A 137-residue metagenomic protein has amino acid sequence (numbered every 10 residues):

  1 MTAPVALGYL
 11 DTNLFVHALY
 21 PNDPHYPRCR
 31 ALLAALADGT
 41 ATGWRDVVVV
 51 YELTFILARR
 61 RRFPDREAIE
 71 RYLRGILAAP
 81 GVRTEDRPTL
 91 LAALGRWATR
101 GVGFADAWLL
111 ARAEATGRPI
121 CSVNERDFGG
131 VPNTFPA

Functional and structural regions predicted by a protein language model:
M1-L7, L110-A137: Acidic, PIN/NYN-like endoribonuclease modules and their adjacent C-terminal/linker elements
M1-R45, R61-A68, R126: Short, well-structured N-terminal submotif of metal-dependent ribonuclease cores
L10, W44-R45, T84, F104 (+1 more regions): Short beta-strand scaffold positions
L14, V49, T89, W108-L109 (+1 more regions): Alpha-helix capping/helix-boundary segments
P21, V47-V49, R71-A98: Acidic catalytic patch
D38-G43, P80-G81, A115-P119: Short active-site oxyanion
T54, A58-P80: Active-site-proximal, substrate-binding regions of enzyme catalytic domains and RNA-binding/basic surfaces
